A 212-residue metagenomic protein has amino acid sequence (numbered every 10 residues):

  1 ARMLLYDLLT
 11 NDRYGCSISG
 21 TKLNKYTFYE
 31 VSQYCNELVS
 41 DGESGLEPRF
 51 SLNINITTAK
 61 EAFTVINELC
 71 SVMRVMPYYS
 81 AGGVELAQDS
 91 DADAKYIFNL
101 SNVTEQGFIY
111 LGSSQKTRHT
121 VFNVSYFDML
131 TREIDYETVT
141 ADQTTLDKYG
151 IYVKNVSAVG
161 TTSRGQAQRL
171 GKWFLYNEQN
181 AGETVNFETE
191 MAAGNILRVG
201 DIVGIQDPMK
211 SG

Functional and structural regions predicted by a protein language model:
A1-G212: C-terminal extracytoplasmic interaction modules
